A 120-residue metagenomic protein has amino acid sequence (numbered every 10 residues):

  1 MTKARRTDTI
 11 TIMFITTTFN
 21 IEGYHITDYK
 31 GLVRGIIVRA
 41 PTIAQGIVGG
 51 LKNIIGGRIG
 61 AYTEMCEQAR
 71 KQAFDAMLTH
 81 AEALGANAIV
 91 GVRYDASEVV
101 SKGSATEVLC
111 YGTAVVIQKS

Functional and structural regions predicted by a protein language model:
T2-Q45, N87, E98-S120: N-terminal presequence-like segments and the immediate start of the first folded domain
V33, V38, G46-R93: Short, well-ordered alpha-helical segments
